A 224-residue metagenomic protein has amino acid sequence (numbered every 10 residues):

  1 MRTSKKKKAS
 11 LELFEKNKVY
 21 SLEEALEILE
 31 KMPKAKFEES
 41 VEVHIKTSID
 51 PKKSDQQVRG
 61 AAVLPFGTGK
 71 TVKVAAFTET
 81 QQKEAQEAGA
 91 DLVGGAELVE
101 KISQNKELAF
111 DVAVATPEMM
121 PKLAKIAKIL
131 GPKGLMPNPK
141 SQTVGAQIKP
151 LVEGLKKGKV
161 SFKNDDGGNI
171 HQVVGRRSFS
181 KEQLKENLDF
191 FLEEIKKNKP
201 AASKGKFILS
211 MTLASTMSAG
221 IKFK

Functional and structural regions predicted by a protein language model:
M1-E15: Generic N-terminal amphipathic, Lys/Arg-enriched alpha-helix
M1-R2, D50, F110: N-terminal cationic and glycine-rich segments that engage phosphates or anionic surfaces
E23-Q82: Translation machinery proteins
A25, A85, G131, L213: Residue-level signature of catalytic and energy-coupling elements of molecular machines, predominantly ATP/GTP-dependent
F37-V41, N198-S210: Flexible, glycine/charged-enriched surface loops at secondary-structure junctions
T47, T78, T116, V174-R176 (+1 more regions): Flexible glycine-/small-residue-rich
A90-E194: Long, charge-patterned amphipathic alpha-helical coiled-coil/hairpin "stalk" segments used as oligomerization
T212-K224: C-terminal edge-of-domain segments
